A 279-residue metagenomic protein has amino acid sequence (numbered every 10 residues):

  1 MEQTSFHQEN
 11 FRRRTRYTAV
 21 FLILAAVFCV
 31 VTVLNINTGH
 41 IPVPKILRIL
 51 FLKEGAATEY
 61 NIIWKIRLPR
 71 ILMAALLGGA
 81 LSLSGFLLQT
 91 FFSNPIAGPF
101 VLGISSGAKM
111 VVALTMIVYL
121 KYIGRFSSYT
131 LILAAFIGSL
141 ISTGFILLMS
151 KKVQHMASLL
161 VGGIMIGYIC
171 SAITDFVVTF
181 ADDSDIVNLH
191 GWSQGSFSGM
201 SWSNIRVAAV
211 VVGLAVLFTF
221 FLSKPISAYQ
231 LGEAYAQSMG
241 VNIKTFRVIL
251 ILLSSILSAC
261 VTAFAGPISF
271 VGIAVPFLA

Functional and structural regions predicted by a protein language model:
M1-A279: Alpha-helical transmembrane segments in inner-membrane proteins
